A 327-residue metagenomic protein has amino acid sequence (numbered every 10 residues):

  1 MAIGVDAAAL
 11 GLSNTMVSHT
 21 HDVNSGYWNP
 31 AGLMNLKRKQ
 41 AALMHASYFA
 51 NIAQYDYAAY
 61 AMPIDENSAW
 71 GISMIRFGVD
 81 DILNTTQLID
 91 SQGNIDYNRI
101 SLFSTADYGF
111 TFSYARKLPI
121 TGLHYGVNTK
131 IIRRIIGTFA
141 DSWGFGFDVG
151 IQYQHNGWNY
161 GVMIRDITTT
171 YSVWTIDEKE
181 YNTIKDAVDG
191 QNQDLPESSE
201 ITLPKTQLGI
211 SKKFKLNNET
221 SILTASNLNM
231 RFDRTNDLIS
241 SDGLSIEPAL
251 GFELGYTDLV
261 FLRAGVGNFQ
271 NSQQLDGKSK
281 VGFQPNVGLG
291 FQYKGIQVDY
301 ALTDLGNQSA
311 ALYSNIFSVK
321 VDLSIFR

Functional and structural regions predicted by a protein language model:
M1-R327: Subset of outer-membrane beta-barrel
